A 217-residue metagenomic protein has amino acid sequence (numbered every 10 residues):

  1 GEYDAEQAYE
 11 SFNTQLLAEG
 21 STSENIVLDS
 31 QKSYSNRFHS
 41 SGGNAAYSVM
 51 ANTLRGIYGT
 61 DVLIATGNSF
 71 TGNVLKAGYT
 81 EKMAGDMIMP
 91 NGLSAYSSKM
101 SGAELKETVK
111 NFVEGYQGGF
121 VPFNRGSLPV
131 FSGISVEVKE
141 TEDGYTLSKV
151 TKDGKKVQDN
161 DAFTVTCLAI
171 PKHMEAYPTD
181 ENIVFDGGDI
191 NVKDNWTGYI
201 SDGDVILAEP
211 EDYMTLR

Functional and structural regions predicted by a protein language model:
G1-R217: Catalytic centers of hydrolytic enzymes
